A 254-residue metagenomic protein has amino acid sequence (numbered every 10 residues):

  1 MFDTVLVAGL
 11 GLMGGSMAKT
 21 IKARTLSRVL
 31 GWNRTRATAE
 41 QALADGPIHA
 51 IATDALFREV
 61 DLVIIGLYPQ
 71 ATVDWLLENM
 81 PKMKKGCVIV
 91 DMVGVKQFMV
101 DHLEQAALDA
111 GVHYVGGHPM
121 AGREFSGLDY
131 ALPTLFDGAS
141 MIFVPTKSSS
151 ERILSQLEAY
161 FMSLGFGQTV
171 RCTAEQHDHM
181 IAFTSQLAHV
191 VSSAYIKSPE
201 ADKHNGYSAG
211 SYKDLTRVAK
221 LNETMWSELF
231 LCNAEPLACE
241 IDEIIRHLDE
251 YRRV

Functional and structural regions predicted by a protein language model:
M1-D54, R58: NAD(P)+-binding Rossmann beta1-loop-alpha1 motif at the extreme N-terminus of oxidoreductases
T4, R28, H113, S140 (+1 more regions): Residues at the starts of beta-strands that form the adenosine-phosphate
R34, L67, M92: Short beta->alpha hinge that forms the Motif I/post-I loop of the SAM-binding pocket
V63-I64, V90: N-terminal Rossmann-like NAD(P) cofactor-binding module of classical short-chain dehydrogenase/reductase
L77-D129: Rossmann-like NAD(P)(H) cofactor-binding subdomain of soluble oxidoreductases
P133-V218: Internal alpha-helical scaffold of NAD(P)-dependent oxidoreductase catalytic cores
K203-V254: Interdomain hinge/lid region at the active-site interface of Rossmann-like NAD(P)-dependent oxidoreductases
